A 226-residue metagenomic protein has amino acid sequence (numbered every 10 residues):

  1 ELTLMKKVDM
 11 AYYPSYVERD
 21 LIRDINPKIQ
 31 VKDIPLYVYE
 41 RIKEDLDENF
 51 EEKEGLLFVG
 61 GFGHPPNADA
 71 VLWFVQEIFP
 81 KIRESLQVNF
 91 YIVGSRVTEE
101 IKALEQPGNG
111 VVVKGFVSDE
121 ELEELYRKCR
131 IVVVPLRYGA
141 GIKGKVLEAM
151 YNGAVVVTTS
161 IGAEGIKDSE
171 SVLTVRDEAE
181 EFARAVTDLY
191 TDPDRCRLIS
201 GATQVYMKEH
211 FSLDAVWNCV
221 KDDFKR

Functional and structural regions predicted by a protein language model:
L2-K43: Donor nucleotide-sugar binding/catalytic pocket of nucleotide-sugar-dependent glycosyltransferases
T3-K6, S118-C129, Y151: Short acidic alpha-helix that forms the nucleotide-activated donor recognition element in Leloir-type transferases
D9, R127-G141, N152-V155: Acidic donor-binding loop of glycosyltransferase active sites
D24, D33-P107, V111-E123, R127: Conserved catalytic-core segment of nucleotide-activated headgroup transferases in glycan assembly
K145-E148, V155-T158: Short hydrophobic beta-strand element within catalytic cores of glycosyltransferases and related nucleotide-activated
S160-T174: Short acidic/histidine- and often glycine-rich active-site loop of Leloir-type glycosyltransferases that engages
V172-E180, D188-P193: Conserved acidic donor-binding segment of nucleotide-sugar-dependent glycosyltransferases
D194-F224: A charged, aromatic-enriched C-terminal amphipathic alpha-helix characteristic of glycosyltransferases across folds
